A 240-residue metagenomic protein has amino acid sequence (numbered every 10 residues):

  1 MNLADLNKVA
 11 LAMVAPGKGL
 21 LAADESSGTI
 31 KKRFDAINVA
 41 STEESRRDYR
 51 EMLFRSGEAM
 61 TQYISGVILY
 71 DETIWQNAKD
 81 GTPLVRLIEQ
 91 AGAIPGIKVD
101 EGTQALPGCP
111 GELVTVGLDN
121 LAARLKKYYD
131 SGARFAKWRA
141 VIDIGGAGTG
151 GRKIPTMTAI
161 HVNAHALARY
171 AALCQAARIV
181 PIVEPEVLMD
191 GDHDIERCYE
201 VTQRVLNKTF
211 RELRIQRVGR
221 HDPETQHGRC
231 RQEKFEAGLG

Functional and structural regions predicted by a protein language model:
M1-S131, I144, E233-G240: Alpha/beta catalytic barrel-like cores
S41, L113-N120, R152-A166, H193-V205: Alpha-helix N-cap and loop-to-helix initiation/capping positions
T42, W138, V183: Conserved, mostly hydrophobic/aromatic
V67, A136, P181-I182, H221-P223: Hydrophobic residues within beta-strands of alpha/beta enzymes
G102-L106, I142-G151, L188-D192, C230: Conserved radical SAM core fold
L121-F135, N163-I179, V205-Q216: Structured alpha-helical segments in the cores of large, soluble enzyme domains
I144-H161, E233-G238: Active-site-adjacent beta->alpha loops and helix N-cap segments on the catalytic face of soluble alpha/beta enzymes
D190-G240: Active-site capping/gating regions of soluble enzymes
